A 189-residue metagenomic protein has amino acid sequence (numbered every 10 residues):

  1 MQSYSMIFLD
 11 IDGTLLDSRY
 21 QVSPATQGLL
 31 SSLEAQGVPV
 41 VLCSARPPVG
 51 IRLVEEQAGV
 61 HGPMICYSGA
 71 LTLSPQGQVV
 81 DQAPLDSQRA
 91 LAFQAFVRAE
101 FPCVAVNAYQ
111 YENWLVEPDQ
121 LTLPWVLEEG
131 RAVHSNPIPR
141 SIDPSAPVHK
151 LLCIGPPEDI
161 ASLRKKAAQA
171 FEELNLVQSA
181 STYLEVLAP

Functional and structural regions predicted by a protein language model:
M1-Q2, E100, S145: Glycine-rich phosphate-binding loop signature in dinucleotide/nucleotide-binding domains
S3-Y20: Asp-based phosphoryl-transfer active-site loop
D10, Y67, I154: Conserved residues at the C-terminal ends of beta-strands
L15, G37, N175: Conserved functional loop/turn residues at catalytic and ligand-binding sites
S18, L42-C43, G155, A188: Small/polar loops that bind or transfer phosphate-bearing groups
Q21-L123: Active-site phosphate-binding/coordination module
C103-P189: Conserved acidic, metal-coordinating active-site core of Asp-based, Mg2+-dependent phosphoryl-transfer enzymes
